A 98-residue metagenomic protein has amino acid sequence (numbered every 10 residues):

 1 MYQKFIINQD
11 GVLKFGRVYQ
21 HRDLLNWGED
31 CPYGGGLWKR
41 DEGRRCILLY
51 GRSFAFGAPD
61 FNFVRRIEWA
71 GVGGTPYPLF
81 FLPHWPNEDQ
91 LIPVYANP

Functional and structural regions predicted by a protein language model:
M1-P98: Intrinsic low-complexity, intrinsically disordered or marginally ordered coil/linker segments
